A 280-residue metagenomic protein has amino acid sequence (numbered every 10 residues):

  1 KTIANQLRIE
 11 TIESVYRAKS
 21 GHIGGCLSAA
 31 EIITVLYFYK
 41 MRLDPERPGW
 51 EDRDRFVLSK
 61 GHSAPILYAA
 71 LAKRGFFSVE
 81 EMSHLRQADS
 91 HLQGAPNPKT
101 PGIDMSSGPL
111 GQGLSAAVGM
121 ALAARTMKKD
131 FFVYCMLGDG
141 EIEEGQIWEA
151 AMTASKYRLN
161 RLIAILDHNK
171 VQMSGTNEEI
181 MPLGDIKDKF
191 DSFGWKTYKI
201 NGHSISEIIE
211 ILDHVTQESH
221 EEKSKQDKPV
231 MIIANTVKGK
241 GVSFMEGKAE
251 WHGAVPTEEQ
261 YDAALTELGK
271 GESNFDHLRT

Functional and structural regions predicted by a protein language model:
K1-N5, C26-A29: Flexible, compositionally biased loop and terminal segments
A4-S20, D167-N169: N-terminal capping segment at the start of a domain
S14, C26-E149, S155-K156: Cofactor-binding active-site loop characterized by glycine-rich and histidine/acidic residues
D54-F56, F131-C135, L162, Q226-A234: Generic beta-sheet signal
H62-S63, L67, N169-K170, N235-G239: Glycine-rich beta-alpha junction loops
Y68-A70, N97, Q146-W148, S174-E178 (+1 more regions): Short acidic, glycine/serine/threonine-rich loops at helix termini
G102, S106-P109, L114-S219: Thiamine diphosphate
I205-T280: Glycine/aspartate-rich loop-and-adjacent alpha/beta segment that forms the canonical ThDP
